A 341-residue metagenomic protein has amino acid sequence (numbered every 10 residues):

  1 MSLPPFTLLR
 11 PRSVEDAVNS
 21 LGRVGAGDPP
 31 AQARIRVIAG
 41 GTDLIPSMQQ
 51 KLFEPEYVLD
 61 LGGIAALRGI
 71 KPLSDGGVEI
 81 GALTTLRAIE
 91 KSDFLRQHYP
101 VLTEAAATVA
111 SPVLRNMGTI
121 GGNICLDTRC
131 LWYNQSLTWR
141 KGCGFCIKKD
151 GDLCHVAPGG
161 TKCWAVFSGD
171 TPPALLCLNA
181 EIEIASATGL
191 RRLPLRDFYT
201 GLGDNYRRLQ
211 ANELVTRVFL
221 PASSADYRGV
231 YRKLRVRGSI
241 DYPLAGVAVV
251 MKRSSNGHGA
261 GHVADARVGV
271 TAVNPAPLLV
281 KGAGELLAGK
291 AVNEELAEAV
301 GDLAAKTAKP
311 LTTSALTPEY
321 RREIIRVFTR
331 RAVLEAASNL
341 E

Functional and structural regions predicted by a protein language model:
M1-E341: C-terminal structural segment of proteins
